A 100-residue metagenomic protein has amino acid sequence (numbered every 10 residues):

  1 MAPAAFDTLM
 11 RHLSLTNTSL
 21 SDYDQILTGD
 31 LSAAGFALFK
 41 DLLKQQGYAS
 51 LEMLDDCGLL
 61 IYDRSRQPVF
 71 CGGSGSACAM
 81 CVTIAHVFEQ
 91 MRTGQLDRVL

Functional and structural regions predicted by a protein language model:
A2-L15, M80-V87: Short, well-ordered amphipathic alpha-helical segments that serve as non-catalytic structural scaffolds within diverse
P3-R11, S21, A37, D41: Internal, well-ordered alpha-helical scaffold/interface segments that support domain packing or protein-protein contacts
T8-D22, Q46, Q90-M91: Phosphate/pyrophosphate-binding loops at sites that engage ATP/ADP/AMP, CoA/4′-phosphopantetheine, polyphosphate
D24-L100: Claisen-condensing/thiolase-fold acyl-transfer catalytic domains that form or cleave C-C bonds in fatty acid
